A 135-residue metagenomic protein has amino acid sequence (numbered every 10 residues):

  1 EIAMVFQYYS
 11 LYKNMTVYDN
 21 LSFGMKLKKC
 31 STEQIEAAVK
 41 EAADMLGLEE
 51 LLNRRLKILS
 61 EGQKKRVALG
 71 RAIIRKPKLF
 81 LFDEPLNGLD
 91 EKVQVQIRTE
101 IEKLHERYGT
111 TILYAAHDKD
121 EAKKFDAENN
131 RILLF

Functional and structural regions predicted by a protein language model:
M15-S22: Short coil-to-helix segment of the ABC ATPase nucleotide-binding domain corresponding to the Q-loop/switch region
S22, K26, E33-L51, E102-K103: Conserved ABC ATPase "signature" region
R55-L59, Q63: Conserved ABC ATPase signature
L69: Hydrophobic anchor residue at the start of the ABC signature
I74-K78: A short, proline-enriched helix->beta-strand linker immediately N-terminal to the Walker B motif in ABC-type P-loop
F80-E84: Catalytic Walker B motif of ABC-type/P-loop ATPase nucleotide-binding domains
G109-A115: Conserved H-loop
